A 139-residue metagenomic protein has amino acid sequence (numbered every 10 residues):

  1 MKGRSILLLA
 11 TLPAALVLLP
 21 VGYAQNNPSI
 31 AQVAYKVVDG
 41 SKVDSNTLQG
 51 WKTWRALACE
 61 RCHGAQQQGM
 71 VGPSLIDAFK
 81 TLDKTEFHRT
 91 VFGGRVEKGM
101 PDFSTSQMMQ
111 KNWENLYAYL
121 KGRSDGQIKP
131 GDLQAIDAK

Functional and structural regions predicted by a protein language model:
M1-A10: Bacterial N-terminal signal peptides that target proteins for export
S5, F79, S104-Q107: Solvent-exposed, flexible loop/coil residues
L9-V17: Bacterial N-terminal signal peptides
L18-A24: Sec/Tat signal peptide C-region and signal peptidase I cleavage site
Q25-S45, A56-L57, K98-K139: Flexible coil segments in periplasmic/lumen-exposed cytochrome c-class electron-transfer proteins
S41, T47, W51-K52, G64-D102: Gly/Gly-Pro-rich "capping" loops immediately C-terminal to redox-active cysteine motifs in periplasmic/lumenal
C59-C62: Short cysteine clusters
